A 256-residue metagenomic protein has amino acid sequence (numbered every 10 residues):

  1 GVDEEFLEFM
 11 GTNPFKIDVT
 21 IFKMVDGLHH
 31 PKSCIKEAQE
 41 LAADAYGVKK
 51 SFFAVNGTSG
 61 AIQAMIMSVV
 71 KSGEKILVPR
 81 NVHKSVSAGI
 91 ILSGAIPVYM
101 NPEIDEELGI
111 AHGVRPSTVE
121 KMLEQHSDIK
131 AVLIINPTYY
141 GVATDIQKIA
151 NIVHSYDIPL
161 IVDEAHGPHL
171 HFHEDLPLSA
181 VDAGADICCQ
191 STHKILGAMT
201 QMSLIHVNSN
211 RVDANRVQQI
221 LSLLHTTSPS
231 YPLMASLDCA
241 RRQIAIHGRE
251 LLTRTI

Functional and structural regions predicted by a protein language model:
G1-T12: N-terminal glycine-rich, Lys/His-bearing helix-loop that initiates the first secondary-structure elements of many
E8-F9, H30, V48, T58-I256: Conserved PLP-enzyme active-site core in the AAT-like
T12-G60: Conserved N-terminal alpha-helix of the aminotransferase class I/II PLP-enzyme fold
